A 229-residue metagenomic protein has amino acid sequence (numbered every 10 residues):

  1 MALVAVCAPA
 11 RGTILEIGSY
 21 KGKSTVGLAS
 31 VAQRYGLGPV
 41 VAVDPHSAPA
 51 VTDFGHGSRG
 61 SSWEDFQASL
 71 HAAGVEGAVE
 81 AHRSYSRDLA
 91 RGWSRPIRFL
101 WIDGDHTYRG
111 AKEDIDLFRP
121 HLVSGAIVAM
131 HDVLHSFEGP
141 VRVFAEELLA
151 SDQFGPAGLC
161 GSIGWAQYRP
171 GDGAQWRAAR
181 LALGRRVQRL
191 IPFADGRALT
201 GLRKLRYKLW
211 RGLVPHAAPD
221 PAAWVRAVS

Functional and structural regions predicted by a protein language model:
A2-S229: S-adenosylmethionine/decaboxylated-SAM
